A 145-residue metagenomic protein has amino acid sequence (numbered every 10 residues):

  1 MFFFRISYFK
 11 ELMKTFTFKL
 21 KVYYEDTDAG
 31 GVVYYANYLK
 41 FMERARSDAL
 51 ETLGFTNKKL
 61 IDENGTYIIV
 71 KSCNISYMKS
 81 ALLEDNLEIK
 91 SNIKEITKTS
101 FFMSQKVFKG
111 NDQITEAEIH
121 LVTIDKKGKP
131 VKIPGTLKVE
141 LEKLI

Functional and structural regions predicted by a protein language model:
F2-N86, K94-I145: Terminal targeting signals and extreme-terminal segments of soluble enzymes
